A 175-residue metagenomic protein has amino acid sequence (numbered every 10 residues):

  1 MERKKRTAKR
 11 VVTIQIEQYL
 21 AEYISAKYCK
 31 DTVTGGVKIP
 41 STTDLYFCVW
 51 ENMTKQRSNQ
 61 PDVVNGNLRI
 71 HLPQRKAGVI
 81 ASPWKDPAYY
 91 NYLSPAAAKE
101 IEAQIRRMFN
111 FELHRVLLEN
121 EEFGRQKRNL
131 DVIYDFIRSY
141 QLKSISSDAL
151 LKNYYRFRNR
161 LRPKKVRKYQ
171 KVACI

Functional and structural regions predicted by a protein language model:
M1-L93: Long, low-complexity interaction regions most often at the N-terminus
S94-A98, E102: Surface-exposed beta-loop interaction hotspot
E102-G124: Positively charged, polyanion-binding regions of nucleic-acid-associated proteins
E119-Y140: Short, charged amphipathic recognition helices of the HTH superfamily and cognate SANT/SANTA-like modules
D135-L151: Short, basic interhelical loop/turn and adjoining N-cap of the next helix at nucleic-acid- or acidic-partner-contacting
N153-R167: Short, basic alpha-helical nucleic acid-contact segments in DNA-binding proteins and DNA transaction factors
R167-I175: Intrinsically disordered, low-complexity basic tails/linkers immediately adjacent to helix-turn-helix/homeobox/MYB/SANT
